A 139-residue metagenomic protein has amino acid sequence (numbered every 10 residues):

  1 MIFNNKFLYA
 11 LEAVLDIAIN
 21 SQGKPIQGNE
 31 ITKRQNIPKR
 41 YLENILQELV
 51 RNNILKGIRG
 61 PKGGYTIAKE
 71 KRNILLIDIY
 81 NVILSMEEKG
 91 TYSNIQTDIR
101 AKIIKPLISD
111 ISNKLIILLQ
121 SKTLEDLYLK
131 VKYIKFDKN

Functional and structural regions predicted by a protein language model:
N5, Y9, L15-I37, K56: N-terminal helix-turn-helix DNA-binding core of bacterial DNA-binding proteins
R40: Key DNA-contact positions within bacterial/archaeal DNA-binding proteins
I45-V50: Basic amphipathic alpha-helical segments that dock to polyanions
N53: Glycine-centered, phosphate/nucleic-acid-interacting loop/turn motifs that mediate DNA/RNA or nucleotide
P61-A68: Minor-groove-contacting beta-hairpin "wing" of winged helix-turn-helix DNA-binding domains
K71-I95: Conserved segment of winged-helix/HTH DNA-binding domains
I95-N139: C-terminal regulatory/oligomerization modules of transcriptional regulators
